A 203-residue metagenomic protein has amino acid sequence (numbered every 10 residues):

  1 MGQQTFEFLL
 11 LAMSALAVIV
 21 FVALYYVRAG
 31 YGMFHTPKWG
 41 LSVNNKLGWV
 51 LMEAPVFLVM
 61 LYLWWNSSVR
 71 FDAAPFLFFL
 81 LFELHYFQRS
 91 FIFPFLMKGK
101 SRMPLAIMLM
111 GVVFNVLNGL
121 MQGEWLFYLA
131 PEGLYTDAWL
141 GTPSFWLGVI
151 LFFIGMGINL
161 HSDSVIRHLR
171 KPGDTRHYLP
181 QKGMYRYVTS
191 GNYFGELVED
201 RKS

Functional and structural regions predicted by a protein language model:
M1-F87, I92-I107: Membrane-helix and juxtamembrane interface regions of eukaryotic multi-pass membrane proteins
A17-G30, H85-F95, V116-W125, I150-L169: Transmembrane alpha-helical segments that form the membrane-embedded catalytic/substrate-channel core of multi-pass
V50-L61, M110-F127, F152, N159 (+1 more regions): Core segments of transmembrane alpha-helices that mediate helix-helix packing or line hydrophobic substrate/ligand
S68-R70, F127-W139: Membrane-interface helix termini and inter-helical loops of multi-pass transporters
F78, P104-V113, W139-F152: Interfacial segments of alpha-helical transmembrane regions
M103-G119, Q181-Y187: Small-residue-rich segments of transmembrane alpha-helices in multi-pass membrane proteins, especially helix faces
K171-L197: Solvent-exposed interhelical
K202-S203: Conserved small/polar residues in nucleotide/adenosyl-binding loops
